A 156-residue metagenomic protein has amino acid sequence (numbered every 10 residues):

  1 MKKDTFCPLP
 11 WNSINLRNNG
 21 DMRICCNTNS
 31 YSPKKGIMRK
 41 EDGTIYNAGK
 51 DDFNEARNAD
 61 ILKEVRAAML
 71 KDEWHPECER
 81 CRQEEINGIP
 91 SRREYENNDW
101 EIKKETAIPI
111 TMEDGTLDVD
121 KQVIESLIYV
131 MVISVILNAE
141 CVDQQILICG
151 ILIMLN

Functional and structural regions predicted by a protein language model:
M1-L9: Short, basic/aromatic recognition patches
K3, W74-E77, I128-M131, V135: Short metal-coordination and nucleic-acid-contact micro-motifs, chiefly zinc-binding Cys/His arrays
L9, I24-N27, W74-I86, I136-I146: Local cysteine-cluster metal-coordination motifs and their immediate loop/turn environment, predominantly Fe-S cluster
W11-N19, G115-I146: N-terminal pre-triad scaffold of radical SAM enzymes
I14, S32-P33, E85-R92, V142 (+1 more regions): Cys/His-rich zinc-coordinating "finger/knuckle" motifs
N27-E85: C-terminal accessory region of radical SAM enzymes
G88-E125, V135-L137, L152: Recognition helices and adjacent regulatory flanks at domain boundaries
C149-N156: A solvent-exposed, charged loop/short amphipathic helix patch at secondary-structure junctions
